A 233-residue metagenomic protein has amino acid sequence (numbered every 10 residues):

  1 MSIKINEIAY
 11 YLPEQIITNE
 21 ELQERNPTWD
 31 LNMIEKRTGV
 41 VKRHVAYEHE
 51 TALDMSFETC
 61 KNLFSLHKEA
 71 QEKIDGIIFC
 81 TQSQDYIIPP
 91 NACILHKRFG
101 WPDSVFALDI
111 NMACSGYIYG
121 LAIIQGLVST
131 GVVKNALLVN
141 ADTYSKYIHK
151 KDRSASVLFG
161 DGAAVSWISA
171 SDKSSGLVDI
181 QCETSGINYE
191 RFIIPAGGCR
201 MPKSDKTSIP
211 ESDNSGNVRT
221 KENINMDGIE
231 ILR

Functional and structural regions predicted by a protein language model:
M1-E48, D152-I231: Condensing-enzyme catalytic core mediating Claisen C-C bond formation in acyl metabolism
I5-E7, I34, L63, I77 (+5 more regions): Buried hydrophobic positions in well-ordered alpha/beta secondary-structure cores of metabolic enzymes
Y10-Y11, C80-Y86, M112-Y117, N140-S145 (+1 more regions): Acidic, glycine-rich active-site loops and adjacent beta-strand->loop/helix elements that engage anionic groups
N32, I74-D75, K134: Conserved acidic residues
E35-D54, Q82-A136: Conserved catalytic cysteine-centered active-site region of acyl-thioester-dependent Claisen-condensing enzymes
T59-D75, R233: Phosphate/pyrophosphate-binding loops at sites that engage ATP/ADP/AMP, CoA/4′-phosphopantetheine, polyphosphate
A70-K73, L127, V132, G176: Short loop/turn motifs at secondary-structure junctions
S129-A163: Flexible, glycine-rich active-site loops centered on histidine and acidic residues that chelate a metal or position
